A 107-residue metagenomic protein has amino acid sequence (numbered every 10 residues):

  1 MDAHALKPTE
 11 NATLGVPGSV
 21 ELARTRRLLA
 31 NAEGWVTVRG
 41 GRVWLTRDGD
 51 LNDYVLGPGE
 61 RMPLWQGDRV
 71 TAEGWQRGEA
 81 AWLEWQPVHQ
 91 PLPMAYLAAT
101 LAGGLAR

Functional and structural regions predicted by a protein language model:
M1-L6, G18: Alpha-helical membrane-anchoring segments
D2, L105-R107: Structured catalytic cores of enzymes that bind and process phosphorylated ligands/cofactors
P8-T13, Q86-L105: Phosphate/adenylate-binding glycine loop and adjacent helical scaffold
N11-A30, L56, P63: Conserved short histidine dyad/triad with adjacent acidic residue
A32-L45: Glycine- and acidic-residue-biased ligand/ion/polar-headgroup-sensing regions
V43-G57: A short beta-strand-loop-beta hairpin characteristic of the jelly-roll/cupin
Q66-P91: Ligand-binding loop in jelly-roll beta-barrel domains
